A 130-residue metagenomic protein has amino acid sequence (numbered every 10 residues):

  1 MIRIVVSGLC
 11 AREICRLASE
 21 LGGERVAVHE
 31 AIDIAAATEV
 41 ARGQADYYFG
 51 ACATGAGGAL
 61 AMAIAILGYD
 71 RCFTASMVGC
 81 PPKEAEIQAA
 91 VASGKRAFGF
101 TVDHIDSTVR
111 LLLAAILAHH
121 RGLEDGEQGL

Functional and structural regions predicted by a protein language model:
I2-V6, L17, M77-L130: C-terminal binding/interaction regions
R3-I4, V26, D46-G50, D70-C72 (+1 more regions): Structural motif
V6-R12, V28-A31, T74-A75: Juxtamembrane/disordered regions of integral membrane proteins
G8-R12, C52-G58, V102-S107: Gly/Ser/Thr-rich loops at beta-strand to alpha-helix junctions that form or flank small-molecule/cofactor-binding
L9, S19-V26, R42, L67 (+1 more regions): Generic secondary-structure signature for well-ordered alpha-helical cores
I14-Q44: Active-site rim loops that border cofactor/substrate pockets in soluble metabolic enzymes
D33-D70: Glycine-rich phosphate-binding loop
L67-P81: Active-site cofactor/substrate anionic-group-binding motifs, chiefly glycine- and Lys/Arg-rich phosphate-binding loops
